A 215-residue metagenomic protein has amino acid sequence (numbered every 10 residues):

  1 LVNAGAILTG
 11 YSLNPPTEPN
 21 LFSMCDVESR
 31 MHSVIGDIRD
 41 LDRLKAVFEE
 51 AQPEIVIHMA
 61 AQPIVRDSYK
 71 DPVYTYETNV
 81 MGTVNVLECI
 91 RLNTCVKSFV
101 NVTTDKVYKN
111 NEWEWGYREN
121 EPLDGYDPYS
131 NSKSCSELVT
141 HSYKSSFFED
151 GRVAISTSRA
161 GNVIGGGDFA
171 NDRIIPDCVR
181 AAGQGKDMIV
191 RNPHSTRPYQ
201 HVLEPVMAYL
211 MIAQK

Functional and structural regions predicted by a protein language model:
L1-I164, M207, A213: N-terminal Rossmann-like NAD(P)+-binding domain of SDR-like oxidoreductases, especially those catalyzing
L41, M188-V190: Acidic/polar loop patches that form or flank catalytic/metal-binding clefts of enzymes that bind anionic ligands
S68, N110, G167-N171, G183 (+1 more regions): Alpha-helix N-cap/helix-start motif
T83, N171, I175-P176: Amphipathic alpha-helical segments in well-structured domains
Y126-Y129, A160-D172, N192-L203: Glycine-rich "substrate-gating" loop/helix at the edge of Rossmann-like oxidoreductase active sites
P176-M188, Y199-K215: Alpha-helical substrate-binding/gating segment
